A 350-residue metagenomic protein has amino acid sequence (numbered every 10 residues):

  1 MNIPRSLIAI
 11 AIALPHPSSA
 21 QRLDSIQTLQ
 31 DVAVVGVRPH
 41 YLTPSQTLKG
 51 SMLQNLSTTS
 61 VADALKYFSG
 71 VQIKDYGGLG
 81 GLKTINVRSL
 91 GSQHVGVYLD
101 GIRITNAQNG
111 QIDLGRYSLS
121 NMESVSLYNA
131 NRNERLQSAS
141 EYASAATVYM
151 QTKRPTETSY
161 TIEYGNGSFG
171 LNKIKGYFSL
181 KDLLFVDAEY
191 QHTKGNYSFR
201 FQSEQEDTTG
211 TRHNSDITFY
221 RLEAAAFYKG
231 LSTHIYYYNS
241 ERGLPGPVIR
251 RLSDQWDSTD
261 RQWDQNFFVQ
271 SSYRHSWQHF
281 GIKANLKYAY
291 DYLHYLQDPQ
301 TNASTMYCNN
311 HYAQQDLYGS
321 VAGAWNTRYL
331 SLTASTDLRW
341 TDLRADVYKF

Functional and structural regions predicted by a protein language model:
I26-A62, T84: N-terminal periplasmic "start-of-domain" segments of outer-membrane beta-barrel proteins
Q54, L114-R116, S140, N166-S168 (+5 more regions): Replace "Gram-negative outer membrane beta-barrel proteins" with "bacterial and organellar outer membrane beta-barrel
A62, K66-N106: Extracytoplasmic beta-strand/coil segments of soluble accessory domains associated with Gram-negative outer-membrane
L82, I112, A143-A145, L171-K173 (+3 more regions): Transmembrane beta-barrel architecture of outer-membrane proteins
L119-S159: A beta-strand signature from Gram-negative outer-membrane beta-barrel systems, especially the internal plug domain
N133, Y149, E157, Y177 (+1 more regions): Periplasmic-side early beta-strands and strand-to-turn transitions of outer-membrane beta-barrels
E157-S168: Transmembrane beta-strand segments that form the barrel wall of outer-membrane beta-barrel proteins
V186, E223-R242, Q262-F350: Face-selective signature of the C-terminal outer-membrane beta-barrel domain
